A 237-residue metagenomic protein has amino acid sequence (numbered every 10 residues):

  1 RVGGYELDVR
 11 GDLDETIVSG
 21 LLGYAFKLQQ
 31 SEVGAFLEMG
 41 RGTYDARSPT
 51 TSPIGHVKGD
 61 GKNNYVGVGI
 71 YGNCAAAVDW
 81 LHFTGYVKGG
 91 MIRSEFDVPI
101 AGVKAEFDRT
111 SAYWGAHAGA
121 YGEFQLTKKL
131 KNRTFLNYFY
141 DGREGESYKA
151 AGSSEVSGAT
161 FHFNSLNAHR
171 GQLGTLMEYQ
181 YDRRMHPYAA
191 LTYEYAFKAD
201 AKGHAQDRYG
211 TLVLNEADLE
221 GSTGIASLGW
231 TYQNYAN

Functional and structural regions predicted by a protein language model:
R1-L126, K131: Outer membrane beta-barrel translocator domains of Type V secretion systems
V2-G4, A35-R41, G85-M91, T134-Y140 (+3 more regions): Transmembrane beta-barrel strands of outer-membrane/channel proteins
R47, D97-V98, Y140-S147: Short, surface-exposed loop/turn segments at secondary-structure boundaries that line and modulate
T50-K58, P99-D108, K149-A159, G203-L212: Flexible, surface-exposed loop regions and adjacent strand-edge segments of Gram-negative outer-membrane beta-barrel
G69, N73, S157-N237: Outer membrane beta-barrel transmembrane domains
G122, F135-F139, Q172-L176: Non-catalytic alpha-helical scaffold/packing segments enriched in small hydrophobic residues
L126-R133, R143-S147, R183-H186: Short, structured loop/turn "capping" segments at alpha-beta junctions
G142-A151, A196-K198: C-terminal ends of transmembrane alpha-helices and the immediately adjacent extracellular/lumenal or cytosolic loop
